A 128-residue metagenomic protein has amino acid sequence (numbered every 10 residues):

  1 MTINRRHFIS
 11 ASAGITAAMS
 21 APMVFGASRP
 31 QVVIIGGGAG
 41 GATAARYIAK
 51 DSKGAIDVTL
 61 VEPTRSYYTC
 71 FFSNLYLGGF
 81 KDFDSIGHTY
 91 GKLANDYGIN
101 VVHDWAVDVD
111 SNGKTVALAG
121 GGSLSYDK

Functional and structural regions predicted by a protein language model:
M1-M19: N-terminal secretory signal peptides and thylakoid transit peptides that target proteins across membranes
A27-N100: Beta1-alpha1 glycine-rich phosphate/pyrophosphate-binding loop at the start of Rossmann-like nucleotide-binding domains
D104-G113: A conserved short coil-to-beta-strand element within the FAD-binding core of flavoproteins
V116-L118: SH3/SH3-like beta-barrel fold
G122-K128: Core beta-strand elements of the Rossmann-like FAD/NAD(P) dinucleotide-binding domain in flavoenzyme oxidoreductases
